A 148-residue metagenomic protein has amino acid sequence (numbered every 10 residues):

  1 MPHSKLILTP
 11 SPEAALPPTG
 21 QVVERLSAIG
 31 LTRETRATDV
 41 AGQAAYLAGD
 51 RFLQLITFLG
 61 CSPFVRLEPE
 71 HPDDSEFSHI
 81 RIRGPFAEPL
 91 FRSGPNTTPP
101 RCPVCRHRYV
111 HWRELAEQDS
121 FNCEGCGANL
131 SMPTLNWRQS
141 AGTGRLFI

Functional and structural regions predicted by a protein language model:
M1-R92: N-terminal alpha-helical interaction blocks
P2-P10, Q139-I148: Short glycine-rich, basic-tinged beta-strand/loop micro-motifs
T35, D39, N136-Q139, T143: Generic detector of ordered, mature protein regions
R51-F52, P63-V65, P100, F121 (+1 more regions): Aromatic-enriched hydrophobic runs in primary sequence
H79-Q139: Cys/His-rich short segments
